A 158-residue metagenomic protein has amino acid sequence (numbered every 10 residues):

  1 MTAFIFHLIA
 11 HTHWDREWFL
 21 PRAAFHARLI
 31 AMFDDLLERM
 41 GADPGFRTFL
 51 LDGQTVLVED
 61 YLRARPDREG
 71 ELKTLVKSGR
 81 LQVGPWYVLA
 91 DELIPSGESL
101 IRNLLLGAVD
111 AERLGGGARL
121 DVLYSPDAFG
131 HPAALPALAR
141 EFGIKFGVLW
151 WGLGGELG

Functional and structural regions predicted by a protein language model:
M1-G158: Carbohydrate-active enzymes and regulators
